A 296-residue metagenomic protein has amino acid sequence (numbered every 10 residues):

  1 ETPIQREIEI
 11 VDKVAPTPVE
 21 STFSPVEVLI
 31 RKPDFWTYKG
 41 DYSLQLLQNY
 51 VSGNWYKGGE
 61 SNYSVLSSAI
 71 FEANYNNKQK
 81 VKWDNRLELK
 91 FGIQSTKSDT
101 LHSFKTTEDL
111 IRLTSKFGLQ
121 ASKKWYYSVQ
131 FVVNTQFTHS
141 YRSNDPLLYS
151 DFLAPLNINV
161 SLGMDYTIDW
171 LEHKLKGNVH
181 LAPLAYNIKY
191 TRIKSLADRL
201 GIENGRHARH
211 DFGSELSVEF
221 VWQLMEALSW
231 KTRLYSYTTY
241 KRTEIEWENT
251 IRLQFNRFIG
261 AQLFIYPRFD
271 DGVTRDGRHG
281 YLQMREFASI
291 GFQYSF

Functional and structural regions predicted by a protein language model:
E1-D34: N-terminal periplasmic/intermembrane-space "pro-region" immediately following the signal or transit peptide
G40-Y42, N85, V129, L162 (+3 more regions): Membrane-embedded beta-strand positions of outer-membrane beta-barrel proteins
L44-Y50, L89-S95, V133-H139, I168 (+4 more regions): Transmembrane beta-strands of outer-membrane beta-barrel pores
G53-G59, S95-S103, D145-F152, G201-R206 (+2 more regions): Extracellular loop and loop/strand-boundary signature of outer-membrane beta-barrel proteins
G58-Y63, N77-K80, H210, Y237-E246 (+1 more regions): Solvent-exposed loop/turn segments connecting transmembrane beta-strands in outer-membrane beta-barrel proteins
F71-Y75, S115, L119, Y166-I168 (+5 more regions): Residue-level signature of outer-membrane beta-barrel architecture
K80-W83, K124-Y127, L171-K174, A227-W230 (+1 more regions): Repeated loop/turn-to-beta-strand initiation elements of outer-membrane beta-barrel proteins
I251, Q283-F296: Outer-membrane beta-barrel "beta-signal"
